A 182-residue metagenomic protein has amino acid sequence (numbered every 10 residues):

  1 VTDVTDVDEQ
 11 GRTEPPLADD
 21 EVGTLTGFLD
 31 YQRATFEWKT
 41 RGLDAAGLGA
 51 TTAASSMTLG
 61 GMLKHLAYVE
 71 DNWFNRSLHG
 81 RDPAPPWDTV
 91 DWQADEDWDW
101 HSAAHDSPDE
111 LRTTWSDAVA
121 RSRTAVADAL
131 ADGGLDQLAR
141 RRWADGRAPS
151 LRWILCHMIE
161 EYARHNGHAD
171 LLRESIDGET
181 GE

Functional and structural regions predicted by a protein language model:
T2-E14, V22-D97, L138-E182: Short, contiguous alpha-helical
A18: Short, aromatic/basic-rich helix-turn unit that serves as a nucleic-acid recognition element
D95-Q137, R152-M158: Acidic/histidine-rich alpha-helical segments that form the ligand environment of transition-metal centers
